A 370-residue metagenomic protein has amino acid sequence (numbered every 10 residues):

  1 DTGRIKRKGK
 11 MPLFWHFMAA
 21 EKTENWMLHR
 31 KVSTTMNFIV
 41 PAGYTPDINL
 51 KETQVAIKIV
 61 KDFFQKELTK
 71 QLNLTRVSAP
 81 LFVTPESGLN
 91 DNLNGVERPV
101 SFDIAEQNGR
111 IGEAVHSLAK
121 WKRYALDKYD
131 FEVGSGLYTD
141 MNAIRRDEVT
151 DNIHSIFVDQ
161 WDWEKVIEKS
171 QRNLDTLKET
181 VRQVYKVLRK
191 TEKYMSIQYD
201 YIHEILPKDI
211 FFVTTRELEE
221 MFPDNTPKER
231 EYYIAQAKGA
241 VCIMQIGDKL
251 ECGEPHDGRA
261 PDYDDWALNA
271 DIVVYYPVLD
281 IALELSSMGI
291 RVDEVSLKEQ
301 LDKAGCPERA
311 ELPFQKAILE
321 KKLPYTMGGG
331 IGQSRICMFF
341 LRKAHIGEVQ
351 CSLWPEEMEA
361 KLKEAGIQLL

Functional and structural regions predicted by a protein language model:
D1, A19-E24, V32: Acidic, Ala/Val/Gly-enriched low-complexity intrinsically disordered segments
R4-R7, R30: Basic polycationic patches enriched in arginine
R30-H154, D162-V166: Class II aminoacyl-tRNA synthetase-like tRNA-binding/catalytic domains
V55-I59, F63, R172-E179, Q183 (+3 more regions): Generic recognition of stable, solvent-exposed alpha-helical segments in well-folded globular domains
L68-T75, V184-M195, A344: A generic secondary-structure signal for well-formed alpha-helical elements
T139-P227: Extended, charged alpha-beta segments that form solvent-exposed binding/catalytic grooves in nucleic-acid-handling
I144, T214-L370: A translation/RNA-centric and nucleic-acid-associated enzymatic feature enriched in Class II aminoacyl-tRNA synthetases
